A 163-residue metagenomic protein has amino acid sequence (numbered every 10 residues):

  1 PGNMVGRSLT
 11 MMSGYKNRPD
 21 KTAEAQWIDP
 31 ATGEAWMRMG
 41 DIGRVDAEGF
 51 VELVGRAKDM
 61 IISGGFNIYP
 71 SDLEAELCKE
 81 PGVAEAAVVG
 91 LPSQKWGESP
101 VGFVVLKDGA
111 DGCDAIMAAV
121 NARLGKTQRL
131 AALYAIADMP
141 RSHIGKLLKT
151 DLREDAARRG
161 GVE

Functional and structural regions predicted by a protein language model:
G2: Glycine-centered, small-residue-biased loops immediately flanking beta-strands in adenine/cofactor-binding cores
G6-S8, S13-G14, K21-E24, I28 (+5 more regions): AMP-binding/adenylate-forming catalytic core of the ANL superfamily
L133-I136: General small-molecule cofactor/ligand-binding pocket signal
D155-E163: Acidic/polar alpha-helix N-cap and adjacent early helical turns within long charge-rich amphipathic helices/linkers
